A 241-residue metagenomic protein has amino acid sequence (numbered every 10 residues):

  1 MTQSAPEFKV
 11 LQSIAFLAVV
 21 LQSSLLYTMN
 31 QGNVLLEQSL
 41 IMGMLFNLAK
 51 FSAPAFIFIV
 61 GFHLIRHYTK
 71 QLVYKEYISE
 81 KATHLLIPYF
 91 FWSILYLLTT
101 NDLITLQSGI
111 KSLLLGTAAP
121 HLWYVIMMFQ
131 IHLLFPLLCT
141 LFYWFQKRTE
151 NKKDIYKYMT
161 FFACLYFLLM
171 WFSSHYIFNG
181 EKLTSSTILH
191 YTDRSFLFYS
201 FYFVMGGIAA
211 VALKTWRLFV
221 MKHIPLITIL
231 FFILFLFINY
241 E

Functional and structural regions predicted by a protein language model:
M1-A5, Y68-S79, L141-I155, V211-I224: Membrane-interface helix-boundary motifs at transmembrane edges
P6-R66, L85-S93, A118, V125: Functionally critical transmembrane alpha-helices in membrane proteins and complexes, commonly lining
L17-N30, I94-N101, F167-H175, N239: Alpha-helical transmembrane segments of multi-pass membrane proteins
N30-M42, I104-L114, N179-I188: Membrane-interface interhelical loops and short amphipathic "cap" helices that link adjacent transmembrane segments
F46-A55, H67-L97, L106, K111-P120 (+3 more regions): Transmembrane alpha-helical segments and their boundary/interface "anchor" motifs in multi-pass integral membrane
F58, F62-R66, F135-Y143, Y202-K214: Hydrophobic transmembrane alpha-helices
Y96-H175, H190-F203: Hydrophobic alpha-helical segments with transmembrane-like composition
T215-E241: Alpha-helical transmembrane segments and terminal signal-anchor/GPI-anchor hydrophobic tails, characterized by long
